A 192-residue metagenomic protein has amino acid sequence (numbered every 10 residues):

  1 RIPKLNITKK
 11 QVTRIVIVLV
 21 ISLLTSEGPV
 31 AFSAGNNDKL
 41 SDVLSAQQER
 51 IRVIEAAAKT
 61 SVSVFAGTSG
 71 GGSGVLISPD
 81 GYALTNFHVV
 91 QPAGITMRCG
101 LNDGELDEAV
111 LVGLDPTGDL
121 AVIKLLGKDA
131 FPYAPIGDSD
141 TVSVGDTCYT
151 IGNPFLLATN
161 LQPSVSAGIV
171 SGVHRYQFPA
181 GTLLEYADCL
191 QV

Functional and structural regions predicted by a protein language model:
R1-A56, T60-S61, S69, Y82: N-terminal targeting leaders that route proteins to membranes or the secretory/organellar pathways
S45-I51, S61-D80, E105-E108, P132-P135 (+1 more regions): A conserved glycine-rich beta-strand in the N-terminal activation segment of trypsin-fold
Q47-S61, S78, F87, L120 (+3 more regions): Extracytoplasmic/secreted envelope proteins and their assembly/folding machinery, especially bacterial periplasmic
R52-V53, V110-V112, K128-L161: Active-site substrate-binding loop(s) of clan PA
A58-T60, T68, L125-P135, S164-V192: Active-site region of chymotrypsin-like
K59-F65, G74, G81, T85 (+5 more regions): Terminal peptide-recognition signature
T68-G70, V89-V90, D115-D119, K128-A130 (+3 more regions): Solvent-exposed loop/turn segments at secondary-structure junctions within structured extracellular/periplasmic domains
S78-L120, L125-A130, N160: Catalytic-histidine neighborhood of serine endopeptidases, predominantly the chymotrypsin-like S1/PA family
